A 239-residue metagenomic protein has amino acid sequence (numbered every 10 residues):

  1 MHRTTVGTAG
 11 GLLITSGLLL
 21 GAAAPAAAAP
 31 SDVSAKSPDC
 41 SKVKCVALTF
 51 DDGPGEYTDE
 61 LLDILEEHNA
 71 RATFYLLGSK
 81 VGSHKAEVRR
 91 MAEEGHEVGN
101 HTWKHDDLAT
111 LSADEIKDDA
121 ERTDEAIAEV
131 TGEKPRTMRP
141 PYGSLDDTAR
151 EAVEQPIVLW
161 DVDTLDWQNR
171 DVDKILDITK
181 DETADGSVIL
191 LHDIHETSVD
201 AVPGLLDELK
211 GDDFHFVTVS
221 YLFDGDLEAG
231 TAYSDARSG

Functional and structural regions predicted by a protein language model:
M1-A29: Secretory targeting and sorting signals
P30-L111, E115-I116, A126: Active-site beta->alpha N-cap acidic-glycine motif
S31-C40, H68, V81-G82, T197-G239: C-terminal domain-boundary segment and adjacent tail
D51, L65, F74, V98-H101 (+6 more regions): Conserved, mostly hydrophobic/aromatic
D52-E56, G78-G82, V98, K104-L108 (+4 more regions): Solvent-exposed loop/turn segments at secondary-structure junctions within structured extracellular/periplasmic domains
E66-R71, A92-H96, E121, E125-G132 (+2 more regions): Sec-exported extracytoplasmic/periplasmic mature domains
D106-E133, Y142-D185, S198-A201: Alpha-helical scaffold elements lining the catalytic groove of polysaccharide deacetylases
S187-D193: Catalytic cysteine-centered active loop of the rhodanese-like fold, especially the PTP/DSP P-loop
